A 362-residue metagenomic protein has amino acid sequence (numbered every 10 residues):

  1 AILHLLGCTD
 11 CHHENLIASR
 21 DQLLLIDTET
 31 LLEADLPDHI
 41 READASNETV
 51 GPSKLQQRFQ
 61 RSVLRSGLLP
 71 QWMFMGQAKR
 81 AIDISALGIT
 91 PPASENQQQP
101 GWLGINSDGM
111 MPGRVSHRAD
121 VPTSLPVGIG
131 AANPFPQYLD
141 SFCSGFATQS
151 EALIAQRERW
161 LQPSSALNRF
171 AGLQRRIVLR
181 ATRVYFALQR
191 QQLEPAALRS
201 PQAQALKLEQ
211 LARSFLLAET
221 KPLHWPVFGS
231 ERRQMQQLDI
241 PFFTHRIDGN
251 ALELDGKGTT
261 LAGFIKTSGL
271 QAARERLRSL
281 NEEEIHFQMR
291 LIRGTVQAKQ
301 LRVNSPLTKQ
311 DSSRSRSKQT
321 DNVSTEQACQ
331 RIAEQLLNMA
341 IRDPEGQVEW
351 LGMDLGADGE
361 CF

Functional and structural regions predicted by a protein language model:
G7-N106: Catalytic activation segment of kinase domains across protein kinase-like and atypical kinase folds
K54, L68-F362: Regulatory N- and C-terminal appendages and interdomain linkers associated with kinase/kinase-like NTP transferase
